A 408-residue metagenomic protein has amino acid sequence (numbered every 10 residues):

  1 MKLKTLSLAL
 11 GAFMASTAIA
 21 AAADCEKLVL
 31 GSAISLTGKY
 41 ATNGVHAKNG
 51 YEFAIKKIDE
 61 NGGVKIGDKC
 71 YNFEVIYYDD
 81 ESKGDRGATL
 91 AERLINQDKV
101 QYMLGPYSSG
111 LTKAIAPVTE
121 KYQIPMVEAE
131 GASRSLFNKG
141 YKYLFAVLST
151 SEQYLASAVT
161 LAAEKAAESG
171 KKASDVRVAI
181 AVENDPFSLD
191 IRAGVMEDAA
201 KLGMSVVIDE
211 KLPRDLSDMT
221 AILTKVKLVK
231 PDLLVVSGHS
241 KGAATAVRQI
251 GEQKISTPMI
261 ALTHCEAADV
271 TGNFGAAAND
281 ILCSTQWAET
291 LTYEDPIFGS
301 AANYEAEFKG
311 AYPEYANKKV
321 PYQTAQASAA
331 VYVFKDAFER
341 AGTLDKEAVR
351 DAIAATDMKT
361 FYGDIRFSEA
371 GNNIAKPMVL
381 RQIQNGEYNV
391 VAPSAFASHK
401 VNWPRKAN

Functional and structural regions predicted by a protein language model:
M1-V29, A407-N408: Short, low-complexity disordered leader/linker segments with a strong preference for bacterial N-terminal type II
C25-E52, Y78-G84, Y107-S108, A181-D190 (+2 more regions): Extracytoplasmic "Venus flytrap"
V29, T42-A47, V64-N138, V147-T150 (+3 more regions): Beta-alpha junction/loop-to-helix N-cap segments that form part of ligand/metal-binding clefts
N49-V75, A167-S169, A200-G203: Signal peptide-proximal N-terminal region of secreted/periplasmic/extracellular or secretory-lumen proteins
V100-V207, P258-C283: Extracytoplasmic ligand/sensor domains, especially the bilobed periplasmic-binding protein
I191-T290: Extracellular/periplasmic bilobed ligand-binding domains
I250-S328, Y388-A407: Extracellular/periplasmic periplasmic-binding protein-like sensory domains
G310-A325, V331-V391: Segments of small-molecule ligand-sensing domains
